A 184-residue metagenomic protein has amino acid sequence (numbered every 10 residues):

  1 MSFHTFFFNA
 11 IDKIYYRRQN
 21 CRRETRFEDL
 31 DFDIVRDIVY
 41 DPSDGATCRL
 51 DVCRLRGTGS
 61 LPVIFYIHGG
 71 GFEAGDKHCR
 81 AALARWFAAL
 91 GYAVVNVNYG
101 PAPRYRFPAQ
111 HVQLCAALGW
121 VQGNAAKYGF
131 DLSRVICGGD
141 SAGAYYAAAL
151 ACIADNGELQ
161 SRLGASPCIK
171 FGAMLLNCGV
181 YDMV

Functional and structural regions predicted by a protein language model:
M1-R26, A144-Y145, M174-L175: N-terminal presequences and immediately downstream first alpha-helices
D12-G59: N-terminal cap/lid segment of alpha/beta-hydrolase-fold proteins
S60-G70: Short beta-strand element of the alpha/beta-hydrolase
V63, A88-V95: A fold-wide structural signal in alpha/beta-hydrolase
G71, G100, V180: Catalytic metal-binding/acid-base residues of hydrolase active sites
G75-A84, V95-L132: Catalytic nucleophile-loop/oxyanion-hole region of alpha/beta-hydrolase and closely related hydrolase-like folds
G119-V184: Primarily recognizes the serine-hydrolase "nucleophile elbow" in alpha/beta-hydrolase and SGNH/GDSL folds
